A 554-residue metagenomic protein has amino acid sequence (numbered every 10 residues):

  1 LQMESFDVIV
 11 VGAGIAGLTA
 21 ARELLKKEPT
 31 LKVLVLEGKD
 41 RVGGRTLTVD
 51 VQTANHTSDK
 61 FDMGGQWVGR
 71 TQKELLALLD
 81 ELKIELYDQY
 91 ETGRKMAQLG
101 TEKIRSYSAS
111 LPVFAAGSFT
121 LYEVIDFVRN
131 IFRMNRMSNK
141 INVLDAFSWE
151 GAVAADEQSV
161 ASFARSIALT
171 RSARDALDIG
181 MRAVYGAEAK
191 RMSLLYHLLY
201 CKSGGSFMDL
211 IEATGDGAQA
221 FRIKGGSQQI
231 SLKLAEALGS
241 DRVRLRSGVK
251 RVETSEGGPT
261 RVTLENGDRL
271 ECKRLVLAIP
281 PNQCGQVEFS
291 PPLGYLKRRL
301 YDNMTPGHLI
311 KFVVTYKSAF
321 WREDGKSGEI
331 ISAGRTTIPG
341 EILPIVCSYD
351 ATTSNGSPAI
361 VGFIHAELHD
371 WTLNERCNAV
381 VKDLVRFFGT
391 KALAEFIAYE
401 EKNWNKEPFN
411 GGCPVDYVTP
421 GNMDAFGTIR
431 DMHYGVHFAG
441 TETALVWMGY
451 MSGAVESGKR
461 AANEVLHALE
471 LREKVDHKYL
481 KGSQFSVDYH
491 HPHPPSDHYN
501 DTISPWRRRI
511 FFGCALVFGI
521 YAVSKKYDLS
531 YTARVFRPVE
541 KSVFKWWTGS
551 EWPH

Functional and structural regions predicted by a protein language model:
E4-V35: N-terminal Rossmann-like FAD-binding beta1-loop-alpha1 element of flavoenzymes
T19, K27, P259, H308 (+3 more regions): Conserved flavin/dinucleotide-binding core of flavoenzymes
L25-A54: Glycine-rich FAD pyrophosphate-binding loop
H56-N139, W149-E150: Dinucleotide-binding Rossmann-like beta1-alpha1 core, especially the glycine-rich loop that anchors the ADP
S58-V68, L144-A154, D216-K224, K297-T305 (+3 more regions): Active-site rim elements
N139-G248, S255-T260, A278, Q283 (+2 more regions): Active-site/ligand-binding neighborhood in enzyme catalytic cores
S247-G248, E253-G328: Central helical "cap/lid" subdomain
